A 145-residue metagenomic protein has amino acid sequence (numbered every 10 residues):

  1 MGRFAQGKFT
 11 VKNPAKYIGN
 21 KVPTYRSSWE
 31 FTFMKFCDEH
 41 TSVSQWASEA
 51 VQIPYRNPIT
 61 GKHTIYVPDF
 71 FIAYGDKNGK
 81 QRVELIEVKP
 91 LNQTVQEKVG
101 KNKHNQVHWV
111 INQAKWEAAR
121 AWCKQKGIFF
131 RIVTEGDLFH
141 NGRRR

Functional and structural regions predicted by a protein language model:
M1-R145: Electrostatic, structured charged patches in enzyme active sites and in nucleic-acid/phosphate-binding
